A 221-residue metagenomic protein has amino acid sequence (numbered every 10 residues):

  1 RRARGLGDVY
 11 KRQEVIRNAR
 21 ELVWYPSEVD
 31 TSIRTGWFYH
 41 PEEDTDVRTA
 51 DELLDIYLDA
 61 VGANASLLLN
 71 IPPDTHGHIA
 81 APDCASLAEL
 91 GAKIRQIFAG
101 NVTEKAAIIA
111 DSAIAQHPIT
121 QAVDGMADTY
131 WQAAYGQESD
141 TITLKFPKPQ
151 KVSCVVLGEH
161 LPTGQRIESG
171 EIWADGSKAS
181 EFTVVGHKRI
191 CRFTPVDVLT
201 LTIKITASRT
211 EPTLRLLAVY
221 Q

Functional and structural regions predicted by a protein language model:
R1-D124, T129-G136, L144, V156-G158 (+5 more regions): Mature catalytic domains of secreted/periplasmic carbohydrate-active enzymes
E138-S139, P147-C154, V198-L199: Extended extracellular/luminal ectodomain segments enriched in beta-structured repeat modules
I142, S153, G170, L201 (+1 more regions): Residue-level detector of short, conserved catalytic/binding motifs and their immediate flanks
P149-Q150, Q165-I167: Short proline/glycine-enriched turn/loop motifs at strand-loop junctions of beta-rich domains
I167, K188, P212-L214: Short edge beta-strand segments in beta-sheet-rich domains
K178-A179, Q221: Long, charged, low-complexity intrinsically disordered regions
R209-Q221: Edge beta-strands of jelly-roll/beta-sandwich modules across compartments, strongly enriched in secreted/luminal
